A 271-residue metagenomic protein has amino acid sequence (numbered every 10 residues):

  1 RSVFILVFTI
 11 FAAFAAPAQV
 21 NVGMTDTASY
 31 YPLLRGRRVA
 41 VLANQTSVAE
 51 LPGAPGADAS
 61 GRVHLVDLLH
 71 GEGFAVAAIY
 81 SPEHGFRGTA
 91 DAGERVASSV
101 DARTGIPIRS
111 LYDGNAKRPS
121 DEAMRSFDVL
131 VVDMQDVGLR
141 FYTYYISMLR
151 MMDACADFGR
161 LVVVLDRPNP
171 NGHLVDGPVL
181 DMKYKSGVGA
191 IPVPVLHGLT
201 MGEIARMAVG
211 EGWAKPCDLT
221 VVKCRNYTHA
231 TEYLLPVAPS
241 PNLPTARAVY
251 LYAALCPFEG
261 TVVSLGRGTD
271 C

Functional and structural regions predicted by a protein language model:
S2-A13: Bacterial N-terminal signal peptides
Q19-F74: N-terminal phosphate-binding or glycine-rich loops at protein starts, especially the Walker A/P-loop of NTPases
A75-H84, L165: Short internal beta-strands
G88-A92, V163-K185: Glycine-rich, charge-decorated loop segments at or immediately adjacent to ligand/cofactor-binding or catalytic sites
V96-F127, L139: Glycine-rich oxoanion-binding loops at beta->alpha junctions
D136-M148: Glycine/threonine-rich flexible loop motifs
K185-E259: Conserved anion/nucleotide-ligand pocket segment
A254-C271: Internal helical hairpin/lid segments
